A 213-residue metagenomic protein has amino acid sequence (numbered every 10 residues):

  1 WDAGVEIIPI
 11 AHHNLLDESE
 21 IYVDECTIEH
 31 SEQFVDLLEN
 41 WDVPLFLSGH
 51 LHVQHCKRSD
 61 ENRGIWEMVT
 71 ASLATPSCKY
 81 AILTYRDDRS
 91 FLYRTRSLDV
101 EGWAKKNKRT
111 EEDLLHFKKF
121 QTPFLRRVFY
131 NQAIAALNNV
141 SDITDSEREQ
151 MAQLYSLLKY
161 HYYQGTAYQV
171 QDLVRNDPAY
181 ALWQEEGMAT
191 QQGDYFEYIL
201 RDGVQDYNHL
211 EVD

Functional and structural regions predicted by a protein language model:
W1-W66: His/acidic metal-ligating clusters that form di-metal
D2, R86-L92, Y163: A short, structured loop/turn motif at beta-sheet edges
L16, P76, V100-G102: Flexible, glycine-rich phosphate/dinucleotide-binding loops and adjacent beta-alpha linkers at cofactor/substrate
I21-V23, S59, K79-A81, K105-K106: Short aromatic-enriched loop/helix-cap "lid" or pocket-rim segments at secondary-structure transitions that line
L47, C56, N62-T75, Y80-R86: Active-site-adjacent helix-turn-beta-strand microarchitecture at beta-sheet edges that either contains or buttresses
A81, F91, L115-K118: Short, intrinsically disordered/low-complexity patches at protein termini and at juxtamembrane boundaries
R94-K105: Short, solvent-exposed aromatic-acidic interface loops
K105-D213: Non-catalytic terminal accessory segments
